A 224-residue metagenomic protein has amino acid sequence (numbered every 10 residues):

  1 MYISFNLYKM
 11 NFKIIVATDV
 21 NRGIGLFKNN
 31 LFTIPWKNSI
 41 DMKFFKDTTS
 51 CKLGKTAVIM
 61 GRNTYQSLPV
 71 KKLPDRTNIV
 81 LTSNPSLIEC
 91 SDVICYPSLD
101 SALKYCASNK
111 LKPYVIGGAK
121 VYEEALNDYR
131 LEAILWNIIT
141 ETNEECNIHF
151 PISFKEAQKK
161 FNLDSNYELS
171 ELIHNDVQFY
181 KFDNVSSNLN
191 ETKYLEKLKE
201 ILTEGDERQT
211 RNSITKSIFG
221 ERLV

Functional and structural regions predicted by a protein language model:
M1-K9: Short, Lys/Arg-enriched N-terminal segments with co-localized hydrophobic residues within the first ~10-30 amino acids
Y2, Q66-L68, F150-E156, T203-G205 (+1 more regions): Intrinsically disordered, low-complexity boundary segments flanking structured domains
L7, L73, I88, N175 (+3 more regions): A generic structural signal for short, non-catalytic loop/turn and secondary-structure boundary residues
M10-S186: Enzymes that bind and transform nitrogen-containing heteroaromatic metabolites
S186-V224: Terminal, non-catalytic protein-protein interaction segments that mediate quaternary/complex assembly
